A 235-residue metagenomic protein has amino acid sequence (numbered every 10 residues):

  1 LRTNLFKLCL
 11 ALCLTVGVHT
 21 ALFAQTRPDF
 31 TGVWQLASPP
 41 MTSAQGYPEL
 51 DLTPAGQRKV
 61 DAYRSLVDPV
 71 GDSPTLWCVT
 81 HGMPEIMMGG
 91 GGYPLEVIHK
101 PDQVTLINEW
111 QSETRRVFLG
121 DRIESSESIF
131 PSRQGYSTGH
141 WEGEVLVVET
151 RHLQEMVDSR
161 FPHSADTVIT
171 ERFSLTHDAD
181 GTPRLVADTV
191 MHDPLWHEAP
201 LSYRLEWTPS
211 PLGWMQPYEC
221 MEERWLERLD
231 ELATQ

Functional and structural regions predicted by a protein language model:
L1-K7: N-terminal secretory signal peptides that target proteins for export/translocation
K7-A21: Bacterial N-terminal signal peptides
A24-Q235: Hydrophobic small-molecule pocket/channel-lining residues, especially in calycin-type beta-barrels
